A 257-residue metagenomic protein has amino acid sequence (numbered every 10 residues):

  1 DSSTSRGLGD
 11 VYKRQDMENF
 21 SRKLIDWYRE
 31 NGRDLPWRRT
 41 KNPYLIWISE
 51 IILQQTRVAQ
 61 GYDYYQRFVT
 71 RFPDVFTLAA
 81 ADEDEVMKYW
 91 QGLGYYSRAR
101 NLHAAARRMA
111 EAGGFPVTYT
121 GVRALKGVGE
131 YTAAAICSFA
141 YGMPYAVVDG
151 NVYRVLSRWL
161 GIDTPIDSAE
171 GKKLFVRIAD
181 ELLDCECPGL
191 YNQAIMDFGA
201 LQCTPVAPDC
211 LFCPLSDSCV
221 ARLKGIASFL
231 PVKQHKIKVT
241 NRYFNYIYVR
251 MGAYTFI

Functional and structural regions predicted by a protein language model:
D1-K13: Single conserved hydrophobic/aromatic residue that forms the stacking wall/gate of nucleotide- or nucleobase-binding
E18, K23, W27-L211, L215-F229: Catalytic cores of DNA base-excision repair glycosylases
S228-I257: N-terminal strand-loop-strand
